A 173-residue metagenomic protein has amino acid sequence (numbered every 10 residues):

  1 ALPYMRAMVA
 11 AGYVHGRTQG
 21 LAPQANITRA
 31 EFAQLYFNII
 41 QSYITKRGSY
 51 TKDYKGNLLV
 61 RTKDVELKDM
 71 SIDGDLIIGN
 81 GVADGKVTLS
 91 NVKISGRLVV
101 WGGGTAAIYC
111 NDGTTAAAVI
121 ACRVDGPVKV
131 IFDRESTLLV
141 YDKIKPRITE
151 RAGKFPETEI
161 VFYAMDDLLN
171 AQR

Functional and structural regions predicted by a protein language model:
A1-L59, E66: N-terminal propeptides
I44-Q172: Short, T/G/N/S-enriched strand-turn elements that build extracellular solenoid repeat scaffolds
